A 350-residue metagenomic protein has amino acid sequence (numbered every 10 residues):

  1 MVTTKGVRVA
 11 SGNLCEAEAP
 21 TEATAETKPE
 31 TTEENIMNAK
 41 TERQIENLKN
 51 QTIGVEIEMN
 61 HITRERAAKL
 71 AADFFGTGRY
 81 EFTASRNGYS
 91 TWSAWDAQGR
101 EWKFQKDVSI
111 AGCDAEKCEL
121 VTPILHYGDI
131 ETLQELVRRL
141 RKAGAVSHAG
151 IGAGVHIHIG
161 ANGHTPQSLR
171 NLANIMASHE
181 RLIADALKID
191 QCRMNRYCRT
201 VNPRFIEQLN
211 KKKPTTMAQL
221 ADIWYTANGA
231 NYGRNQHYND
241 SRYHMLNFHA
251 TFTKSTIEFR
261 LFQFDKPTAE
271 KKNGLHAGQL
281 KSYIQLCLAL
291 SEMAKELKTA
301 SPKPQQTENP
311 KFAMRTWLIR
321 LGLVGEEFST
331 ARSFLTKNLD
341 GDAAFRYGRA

Functional and structural regions predicted by a protein language model:
M1, V9, T21-T24: Intrinsically disordered, low-complexity linker/propeptide segments enriched in Ser/Thr/Gly/Pro and acidic residues
V2-T4, T31: Compositionally biased, low-complexity intrinsically disordered regions
C15-I36: Short, Lys/Arg-enriched N-terminal segments with co-localized hydrophobic residues within the first ~10-30 amino acids
E33-A149, N162-A350: C-terminal accessory/tail domains of diverse enzymes
I151-I159: Short, conserved phosphate-binding/catalytic loop or strand-edge motifs used in phosphoryl-/nucleotidyl-transfer
